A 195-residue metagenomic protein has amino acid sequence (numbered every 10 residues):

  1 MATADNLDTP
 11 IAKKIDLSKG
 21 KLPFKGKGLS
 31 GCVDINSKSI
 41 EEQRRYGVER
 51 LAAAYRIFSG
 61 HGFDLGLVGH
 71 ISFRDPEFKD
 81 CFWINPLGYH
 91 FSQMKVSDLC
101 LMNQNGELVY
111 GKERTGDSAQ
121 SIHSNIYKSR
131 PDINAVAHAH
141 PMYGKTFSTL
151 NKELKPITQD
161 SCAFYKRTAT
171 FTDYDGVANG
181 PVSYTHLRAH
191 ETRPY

Functional and structural regions predicted by a protein language model:
A2-K38: Extreme N-terminal flexible tails
I40, G111-T115, A169-V177: Short histidine-centered catalytic/ligand-binding loop motif
E41, V48-A135, G144-I157: An anion-binding catalytic pocket shared by soluble metabolic enzymes
H123, S183-Y184: Glycine-rich, charged/polar anion/phosphate-binding loops that engage phosphate groups from diverse ligands
A139: Short alpha-helix carrying the canonical HExxH Zn2+-binding catalytic motif
M142-S183: Class I SAM-dependent methyltransferase SAM-binding "motif I" and its flanking Rossmann-like core
T185-T192: Conserved small/polar residues in nucleotide/adenosyl-binding loops
